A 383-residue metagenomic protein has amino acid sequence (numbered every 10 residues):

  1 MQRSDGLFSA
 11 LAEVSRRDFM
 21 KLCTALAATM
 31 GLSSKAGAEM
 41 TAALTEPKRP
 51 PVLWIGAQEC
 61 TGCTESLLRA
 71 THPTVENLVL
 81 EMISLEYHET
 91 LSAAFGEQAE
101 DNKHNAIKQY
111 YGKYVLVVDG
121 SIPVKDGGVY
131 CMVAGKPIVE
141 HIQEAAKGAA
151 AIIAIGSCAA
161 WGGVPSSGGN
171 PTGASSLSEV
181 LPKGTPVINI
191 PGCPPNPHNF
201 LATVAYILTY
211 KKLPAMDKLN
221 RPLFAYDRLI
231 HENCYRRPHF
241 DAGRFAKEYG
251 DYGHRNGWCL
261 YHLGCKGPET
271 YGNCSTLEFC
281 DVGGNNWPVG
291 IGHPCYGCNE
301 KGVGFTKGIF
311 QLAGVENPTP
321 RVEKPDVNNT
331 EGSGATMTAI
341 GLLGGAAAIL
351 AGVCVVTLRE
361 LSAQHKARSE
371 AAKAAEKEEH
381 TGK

Functional and structural regions predicted by a protein language model:
M1-V14, E376-G382: N-terminal secretory signal peptides
S4, D18-T41: N-terminal export signals
M20, G37-I142, I349-G352, Q364-A375: Extended, subdomain-level signal for the structured scaffold at the beginning of enzyme domains
Q58-T64, S157, W161, L260-L263 (+1 more regions): Local cysteine-cluster metal-coordination motifs and their immediate loop/turn environment, predominantly Fe-S cluster
G163-K183, I188, G192: Class I SAM-dependent methyltransferase SAM-binding "motif I" and its flanking Rossmann-like core
H198-L201, A205-C280: A conserved mid-domain beta-alpha-beta active-site/ligand-binding segment of alpha/beta enzyme cores
Y252, E278-P288, I309-P320: Short cysteine/histidine-rich metal-coordination sites, predominantly Zn2+-binding motifs
N329-L343: Juxtamembrane/start-of-transmembrane alpha-helix segments at the extracytoplasmic/lumenal side of membrane anchors
